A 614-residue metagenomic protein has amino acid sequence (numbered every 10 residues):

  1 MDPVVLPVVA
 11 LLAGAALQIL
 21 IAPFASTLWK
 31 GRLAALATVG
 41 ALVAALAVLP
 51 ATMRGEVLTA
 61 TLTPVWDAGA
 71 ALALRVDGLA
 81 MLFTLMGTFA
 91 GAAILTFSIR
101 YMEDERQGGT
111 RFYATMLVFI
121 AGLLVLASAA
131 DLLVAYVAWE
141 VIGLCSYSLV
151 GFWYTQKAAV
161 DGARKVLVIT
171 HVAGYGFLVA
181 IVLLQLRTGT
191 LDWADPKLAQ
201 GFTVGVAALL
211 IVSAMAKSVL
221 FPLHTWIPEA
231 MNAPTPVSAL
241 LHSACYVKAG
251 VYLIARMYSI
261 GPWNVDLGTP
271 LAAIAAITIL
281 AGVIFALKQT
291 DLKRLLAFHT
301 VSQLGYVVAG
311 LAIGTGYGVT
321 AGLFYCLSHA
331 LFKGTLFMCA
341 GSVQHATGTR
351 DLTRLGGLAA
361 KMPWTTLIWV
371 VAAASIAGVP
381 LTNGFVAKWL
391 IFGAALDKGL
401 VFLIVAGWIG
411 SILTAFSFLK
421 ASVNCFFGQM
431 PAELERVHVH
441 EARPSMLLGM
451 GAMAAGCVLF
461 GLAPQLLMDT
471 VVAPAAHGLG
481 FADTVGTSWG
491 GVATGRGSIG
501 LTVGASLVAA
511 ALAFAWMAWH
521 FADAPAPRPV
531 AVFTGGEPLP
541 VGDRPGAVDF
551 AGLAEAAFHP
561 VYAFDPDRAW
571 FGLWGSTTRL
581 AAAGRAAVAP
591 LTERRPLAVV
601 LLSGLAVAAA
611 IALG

Functional and structural regions predicted by a protein language model:
M1-L6, A16-A114, R187-K197, T225 (+6 more regions): Transmembrane helix-loop-helix hairpins at membrane boundaries of multipass inner-membrane proteins
M1-L6, L72-M86, V125-V137, V265-L267 (+3 more regions): Membrane-entry segments of alpha-helical transmembrane domains in multi-pass membrane proteins
L12-Q18, T38-L49, G91-A92, I181 (+4 more regions): Hydrophobic core of alpha-helical transmembrane segments in multi-pass integral membrane proteins
L36-L49, A173-V179, A373, G449-V471 (+2 more regions): Hydrophobic alpha-helical membrane-insertion segments
P64-L82, A199-A207, G393-L403, G491-R496: Short aromatic-rich membrane-water interface segments that cap or initiate transmembrane helices in multi-pass membrane
A68-L72, T353-R354, E433-H438, L580-L591: Cytosolic juxtamembrane amphipathic/interface segments immediately preceding and feeding into a transmembrane helix
A93-T110, M116-A135, C145-A442, G456 (+1 more regions): Hydrophobic transmembrane alpha-helices and their helix-loop junctions in integral membrane proteins
L467-G504, M517-G614: Aromatic-capped, Gly/Pro-kinked transmembrane alpha-helices
